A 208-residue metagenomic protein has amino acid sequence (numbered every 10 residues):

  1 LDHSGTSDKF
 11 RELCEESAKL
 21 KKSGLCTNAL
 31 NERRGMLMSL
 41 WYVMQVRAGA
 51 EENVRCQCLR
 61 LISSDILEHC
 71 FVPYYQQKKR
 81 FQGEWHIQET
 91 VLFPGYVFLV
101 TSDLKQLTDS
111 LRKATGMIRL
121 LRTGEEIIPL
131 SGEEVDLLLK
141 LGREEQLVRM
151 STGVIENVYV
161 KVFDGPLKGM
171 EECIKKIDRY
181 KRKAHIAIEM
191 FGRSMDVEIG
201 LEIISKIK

Functional and structural regions predicted by a protein language model:
D2-H3, D8: Intrinsic-disorder-associated, low-complexity terminal segments enriched in Asp/Asn/His/Tyr and depleted of Lys/Arg
F10-L13, L20: Cationic, low-complexity basic patches in intrinsically disordered or flexible, solvent-exposed regions
E15, G24-Y159, H185-I207: Acidic-enriched and Gly/Ser
L40, F163-E171: Short coil-to-beta-strand transition motifs
G165-L167, I177-R182: Short, conserved beta-turn/loop elements at beta-strand boundaries and strand-helix junctions
M170-E171, K181, R193-M195: Terminal RNA-binding accessory module
